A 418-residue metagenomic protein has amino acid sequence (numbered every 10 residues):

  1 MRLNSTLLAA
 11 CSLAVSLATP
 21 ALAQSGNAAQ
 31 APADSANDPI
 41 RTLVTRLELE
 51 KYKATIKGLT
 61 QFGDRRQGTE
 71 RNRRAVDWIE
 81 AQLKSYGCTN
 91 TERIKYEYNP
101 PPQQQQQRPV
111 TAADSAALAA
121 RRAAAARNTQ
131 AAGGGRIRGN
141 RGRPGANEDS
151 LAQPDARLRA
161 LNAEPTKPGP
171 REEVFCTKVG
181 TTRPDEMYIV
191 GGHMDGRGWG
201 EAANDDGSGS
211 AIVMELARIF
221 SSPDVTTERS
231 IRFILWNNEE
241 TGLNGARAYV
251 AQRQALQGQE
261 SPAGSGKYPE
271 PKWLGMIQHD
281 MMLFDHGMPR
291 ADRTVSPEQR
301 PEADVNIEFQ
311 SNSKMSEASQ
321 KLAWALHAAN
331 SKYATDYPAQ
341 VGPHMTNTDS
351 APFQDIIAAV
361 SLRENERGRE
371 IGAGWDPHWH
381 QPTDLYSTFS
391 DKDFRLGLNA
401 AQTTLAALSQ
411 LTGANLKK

Functional and structural regions predicted by a protein language model:
L8-P20: Bacterial N-terminal signal peptides
A28-E70, Y86, N99-Q107, D195-G196 (+2 more regions): N-terminal capping segment at the start of a domain
D38-L47, T60-R71, A160-P165, D195-G207 (+6 more regions): Second-shell loop/turn segments in exported
V44-K51, I56, T60-Q67, I79-N90 (+11 more regions): Sec/Tat-exported extracytoplasmic proteins
A54, G58-T177: A non-catalytic alpha/beta surface segment that caps or lines the substrate-entry region of metallo-dependent hydrolase
V174-C176, V190-N244, T404: Alpha-helical metal-binding/catalytic segments enriched in His/Glu/Asp
W236-D349, D355-A359: Metal-dependent peptidase/peptidase-like ectodomains
G368-K418: His/Asp/Glu-rich mid-to-C-terminal helical/loop segments that flank catalytic regions of hydrolases
